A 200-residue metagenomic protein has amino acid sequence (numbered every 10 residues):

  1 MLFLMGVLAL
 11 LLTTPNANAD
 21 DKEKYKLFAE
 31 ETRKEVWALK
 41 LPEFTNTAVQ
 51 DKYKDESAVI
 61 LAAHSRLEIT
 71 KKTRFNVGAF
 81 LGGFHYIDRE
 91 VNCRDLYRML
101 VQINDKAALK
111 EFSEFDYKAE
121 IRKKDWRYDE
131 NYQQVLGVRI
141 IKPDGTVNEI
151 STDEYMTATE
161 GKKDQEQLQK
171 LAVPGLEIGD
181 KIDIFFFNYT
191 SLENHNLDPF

Functional and structural regions predicted by a protein language model:
L2-L11: Bacterial N-terminal signal peptides
L11-T14, N104: Charged, amphipathic alpha-helical interaction segments
P15-A19: Sec/Tat signal peptide C-region and signal peptidase I cleavage site
D20-F200: Beta-strand-rich, non-transmembrane domain signature
